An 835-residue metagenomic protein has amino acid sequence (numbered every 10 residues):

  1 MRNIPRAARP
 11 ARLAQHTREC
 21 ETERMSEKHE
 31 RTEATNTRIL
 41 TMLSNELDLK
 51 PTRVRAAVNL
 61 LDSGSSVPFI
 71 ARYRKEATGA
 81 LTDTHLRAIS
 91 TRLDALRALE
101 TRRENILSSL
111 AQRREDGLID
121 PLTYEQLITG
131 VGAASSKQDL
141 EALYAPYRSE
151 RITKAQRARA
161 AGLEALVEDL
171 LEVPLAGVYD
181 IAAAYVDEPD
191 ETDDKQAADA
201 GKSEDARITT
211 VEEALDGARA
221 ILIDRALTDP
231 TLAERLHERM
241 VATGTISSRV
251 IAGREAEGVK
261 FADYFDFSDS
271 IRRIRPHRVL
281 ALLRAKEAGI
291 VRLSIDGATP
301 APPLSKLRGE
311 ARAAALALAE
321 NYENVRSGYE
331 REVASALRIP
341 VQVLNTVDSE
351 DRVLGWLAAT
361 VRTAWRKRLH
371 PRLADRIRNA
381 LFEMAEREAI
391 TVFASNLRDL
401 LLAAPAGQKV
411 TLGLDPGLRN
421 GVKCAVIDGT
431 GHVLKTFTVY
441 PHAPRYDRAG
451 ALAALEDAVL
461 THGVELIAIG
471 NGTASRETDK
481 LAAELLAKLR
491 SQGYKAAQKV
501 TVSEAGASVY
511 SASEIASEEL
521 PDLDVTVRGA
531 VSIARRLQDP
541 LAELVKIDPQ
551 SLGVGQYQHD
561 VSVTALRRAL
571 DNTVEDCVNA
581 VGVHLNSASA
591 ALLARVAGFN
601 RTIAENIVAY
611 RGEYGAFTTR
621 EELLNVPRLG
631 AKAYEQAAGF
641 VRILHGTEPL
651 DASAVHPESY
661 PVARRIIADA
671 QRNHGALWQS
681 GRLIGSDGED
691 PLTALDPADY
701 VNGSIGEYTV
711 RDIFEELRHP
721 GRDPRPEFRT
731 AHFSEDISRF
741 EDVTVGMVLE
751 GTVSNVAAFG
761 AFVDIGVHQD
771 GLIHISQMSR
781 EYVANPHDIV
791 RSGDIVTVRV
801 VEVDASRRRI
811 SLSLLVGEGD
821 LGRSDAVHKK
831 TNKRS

Functional and structural regions predicted by a protein language model:
N3, R9-T17, E21: Short, positively charged and aromatic/hydrophobic N-terminal segments
S26-I39, R97-T101, N105-D116, V509 (+5 more regions): Long, highly charged, low-complexity intrinsically disordered interaction regions that mediate electrostatic DNA/RNA
T37, A77-T78, T84, A389-L401 (+2 more regions): Phosphate- and other anionic-substrate recognition elements at nucleic-acid/protein interfaces
K50-P51, S63-G64, Q138, L163 (+17 more regions): Short flexible coil/turn linkers enriched for glycine and charged/polar residues that connect secondary-structure
T84-V410, G429, L452-D457, T461: Extended, highly charged clamp/arch subdomains and adjacent linkers that form or line substrate-binding channels
S109, L140-Y144, A285-T299, V343-L369 (+3 more regions): Structured, non-catalytic alpha/beta "coupling" segments that mediate domain-domain communication and provide generic
E238-T245, L414-L418, G472-A474, T501-V509 (+5 more regions): A glycine-rich phosphate-binding loop feature that marks nucleotide/adenosyl-phosphate handling sites
G646-T647, D651-S835: Single-stranded RNA-binding regions, centering on S1/OB-family and related RNA-binding modules
